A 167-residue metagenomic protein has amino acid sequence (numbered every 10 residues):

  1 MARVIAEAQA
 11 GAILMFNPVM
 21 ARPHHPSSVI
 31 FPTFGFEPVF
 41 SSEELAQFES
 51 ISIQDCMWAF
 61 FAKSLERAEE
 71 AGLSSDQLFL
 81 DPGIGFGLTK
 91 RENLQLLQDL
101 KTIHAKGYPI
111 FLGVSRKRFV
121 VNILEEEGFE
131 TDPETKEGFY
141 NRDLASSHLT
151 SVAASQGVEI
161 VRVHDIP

Functional and structural regions predicted by a protein language model:
M1-A71, G87-P167: Active-site-adjacent loop and "lid" segments of alpha/beta metabolic enzymes
S74-Q77: Short acidic capping loops at alpha-helix termini that bridge into adjacent secondary structure
G83-G85: Short strand-loop junctions, especially beta-strand C-caps/beta-turns that link beta-sheets to coils or alpha-helices
